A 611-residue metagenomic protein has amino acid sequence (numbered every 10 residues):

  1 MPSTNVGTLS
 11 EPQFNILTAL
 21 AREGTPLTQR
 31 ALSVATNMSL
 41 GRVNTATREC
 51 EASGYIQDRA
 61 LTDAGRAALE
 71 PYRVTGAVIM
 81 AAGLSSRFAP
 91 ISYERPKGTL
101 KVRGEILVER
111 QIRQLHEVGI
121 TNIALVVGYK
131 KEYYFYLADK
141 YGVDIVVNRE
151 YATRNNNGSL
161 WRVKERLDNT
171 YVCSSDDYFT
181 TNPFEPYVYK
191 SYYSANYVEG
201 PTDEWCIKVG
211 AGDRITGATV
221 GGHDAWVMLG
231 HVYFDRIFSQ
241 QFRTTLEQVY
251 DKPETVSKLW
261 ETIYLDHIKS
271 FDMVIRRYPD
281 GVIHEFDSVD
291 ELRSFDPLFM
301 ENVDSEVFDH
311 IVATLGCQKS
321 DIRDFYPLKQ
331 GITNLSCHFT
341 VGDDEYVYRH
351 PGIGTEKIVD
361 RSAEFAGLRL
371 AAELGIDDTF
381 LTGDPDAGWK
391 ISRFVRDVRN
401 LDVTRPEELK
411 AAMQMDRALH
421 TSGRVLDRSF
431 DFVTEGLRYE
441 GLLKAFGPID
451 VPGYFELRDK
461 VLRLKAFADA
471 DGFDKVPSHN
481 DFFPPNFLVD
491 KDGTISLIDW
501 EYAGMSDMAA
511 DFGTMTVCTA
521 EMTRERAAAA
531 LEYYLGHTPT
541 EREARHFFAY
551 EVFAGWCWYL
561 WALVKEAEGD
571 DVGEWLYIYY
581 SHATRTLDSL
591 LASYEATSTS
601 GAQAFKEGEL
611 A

Functional and structural regions predicted by a protein language model:
N15, T180-T255: Conserved core of the sugar-phosphate nucleotidyltransferase
Y55, A60-Y93: N-terminal nucleotide-binding beta1-loop-alpha1 segment
E132-C206: Conserved beta-loop-beta/alpha segment of the NTase-like Rossmann-fold superfamily that binds/positions NTPs
I215, D272-T379, D471, V476 (+2 more regions): Conserved NTP-binding catalytic cores of kinases and kinase-like/nucleotidyltransferase enzymes across multiple kinase
D296, V303-D304, L560-A611: ATP/Mg2+ or Mg2+-diphosphate-binding catalytic cores that bind nucleotide phosphates or diphosphates via glycine-rich
E306-D324, R424-N480, K491, T597 (+1 more regions): An alpha-helical support segment within catalytic cores of ATP-dependent transferases
Y326-V433, E440, G447-E456, G472: ATP-binding pocket architecture of kinase catalytic cores
A509-P539, V552-D570, R585, S589: Active-site activation/catalytic loop segments of kinase-like enzymes and analogous catalytic loops in related
